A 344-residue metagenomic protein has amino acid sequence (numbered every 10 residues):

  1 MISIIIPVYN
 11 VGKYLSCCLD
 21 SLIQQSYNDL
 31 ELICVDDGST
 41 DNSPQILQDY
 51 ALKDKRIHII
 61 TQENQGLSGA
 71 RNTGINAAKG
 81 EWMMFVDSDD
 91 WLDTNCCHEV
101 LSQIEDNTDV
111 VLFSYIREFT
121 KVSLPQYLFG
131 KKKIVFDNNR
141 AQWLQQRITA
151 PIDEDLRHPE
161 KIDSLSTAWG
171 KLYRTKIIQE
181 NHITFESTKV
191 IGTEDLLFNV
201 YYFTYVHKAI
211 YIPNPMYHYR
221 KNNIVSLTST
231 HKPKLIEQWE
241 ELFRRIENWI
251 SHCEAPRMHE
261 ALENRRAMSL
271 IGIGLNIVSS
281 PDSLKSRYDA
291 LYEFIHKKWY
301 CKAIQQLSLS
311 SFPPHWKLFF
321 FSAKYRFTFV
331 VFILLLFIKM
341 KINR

Functional and structural regions predicted by a protein language model:
M1-S3, S21, E31, L197: Cell-envelope/extracellular polymer assembly enzymes that use nucleotide-activated donors
I6, N10-Q24, I46: Short, well-formed alpha-helical segments that are part of the catalytic scaffolds of diverse glycosyltransferases
S21, D36-Q45: A conserved acidic beta->alpha catalytic loop
D29-G38, H58-E63, D87-S88: Short beta-strand/loop segment that forms part of the nucleotide-sugar
Q62-A78, W91: Glycine-rich, basic loop-to-helix element that forms the pyrophosphate-binding segment of sugar-nucleotide handling
M83: Short aromatic/hydrophobic "clamp" motif used to bind/position activated sugar donors
S88-I210, Y217-P233: Donor-binding/catalytic cores of nucleotide-activated saccharide and glycerol-phosphate transferases/polymerases
N248, I277-R344: Membrane-interface aromatic/basic loop that binds lipid-linked glycans or pyrophosphate carriers, typified by
